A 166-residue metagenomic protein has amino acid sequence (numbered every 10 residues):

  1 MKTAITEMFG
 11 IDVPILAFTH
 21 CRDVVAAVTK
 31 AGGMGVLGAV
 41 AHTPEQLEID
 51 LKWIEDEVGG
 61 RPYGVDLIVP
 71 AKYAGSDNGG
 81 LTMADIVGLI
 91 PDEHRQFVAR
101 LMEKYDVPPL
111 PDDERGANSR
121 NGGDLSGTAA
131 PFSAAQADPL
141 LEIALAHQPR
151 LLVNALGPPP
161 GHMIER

Functional and structural regions predicted by a protein language model:
M1-R166: Active-site entrance/lid segments in N-terminal catalytic domains of soluble metabolic enzymes
